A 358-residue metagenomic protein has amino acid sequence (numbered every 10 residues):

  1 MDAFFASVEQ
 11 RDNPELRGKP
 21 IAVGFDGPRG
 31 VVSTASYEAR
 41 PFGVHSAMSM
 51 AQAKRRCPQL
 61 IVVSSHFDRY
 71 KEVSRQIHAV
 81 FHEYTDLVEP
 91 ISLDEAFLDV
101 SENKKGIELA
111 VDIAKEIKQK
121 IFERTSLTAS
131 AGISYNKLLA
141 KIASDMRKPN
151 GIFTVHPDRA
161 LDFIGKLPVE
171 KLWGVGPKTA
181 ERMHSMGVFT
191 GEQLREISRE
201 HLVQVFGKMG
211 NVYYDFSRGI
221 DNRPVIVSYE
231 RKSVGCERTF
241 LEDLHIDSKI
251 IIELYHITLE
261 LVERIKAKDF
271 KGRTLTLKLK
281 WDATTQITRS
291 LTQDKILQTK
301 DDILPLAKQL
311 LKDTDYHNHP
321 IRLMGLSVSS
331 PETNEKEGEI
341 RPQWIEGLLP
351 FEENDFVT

Functional and structural regions predicted by a protein language model:
M1-V205, N211, V328, E332-T358: Gly/Gly-Pro- and Ser/Thr-rich, intrinsically disordered tail segments characteristic of DNA damage-repair and tolerance
I91-E95, S134-K137, F270-T274, H319-L323: Short Gly/Ser/Thr- and Asp/Glu-enriched loop/turn motifs at secondary-structure junctions
T128-S130, T276, L323-G325: Residues at or immediately flanking beta-strands
K171, T179-I321, S330-V357: DNA-contacting surface of Y-family translesion DNA polymerases
